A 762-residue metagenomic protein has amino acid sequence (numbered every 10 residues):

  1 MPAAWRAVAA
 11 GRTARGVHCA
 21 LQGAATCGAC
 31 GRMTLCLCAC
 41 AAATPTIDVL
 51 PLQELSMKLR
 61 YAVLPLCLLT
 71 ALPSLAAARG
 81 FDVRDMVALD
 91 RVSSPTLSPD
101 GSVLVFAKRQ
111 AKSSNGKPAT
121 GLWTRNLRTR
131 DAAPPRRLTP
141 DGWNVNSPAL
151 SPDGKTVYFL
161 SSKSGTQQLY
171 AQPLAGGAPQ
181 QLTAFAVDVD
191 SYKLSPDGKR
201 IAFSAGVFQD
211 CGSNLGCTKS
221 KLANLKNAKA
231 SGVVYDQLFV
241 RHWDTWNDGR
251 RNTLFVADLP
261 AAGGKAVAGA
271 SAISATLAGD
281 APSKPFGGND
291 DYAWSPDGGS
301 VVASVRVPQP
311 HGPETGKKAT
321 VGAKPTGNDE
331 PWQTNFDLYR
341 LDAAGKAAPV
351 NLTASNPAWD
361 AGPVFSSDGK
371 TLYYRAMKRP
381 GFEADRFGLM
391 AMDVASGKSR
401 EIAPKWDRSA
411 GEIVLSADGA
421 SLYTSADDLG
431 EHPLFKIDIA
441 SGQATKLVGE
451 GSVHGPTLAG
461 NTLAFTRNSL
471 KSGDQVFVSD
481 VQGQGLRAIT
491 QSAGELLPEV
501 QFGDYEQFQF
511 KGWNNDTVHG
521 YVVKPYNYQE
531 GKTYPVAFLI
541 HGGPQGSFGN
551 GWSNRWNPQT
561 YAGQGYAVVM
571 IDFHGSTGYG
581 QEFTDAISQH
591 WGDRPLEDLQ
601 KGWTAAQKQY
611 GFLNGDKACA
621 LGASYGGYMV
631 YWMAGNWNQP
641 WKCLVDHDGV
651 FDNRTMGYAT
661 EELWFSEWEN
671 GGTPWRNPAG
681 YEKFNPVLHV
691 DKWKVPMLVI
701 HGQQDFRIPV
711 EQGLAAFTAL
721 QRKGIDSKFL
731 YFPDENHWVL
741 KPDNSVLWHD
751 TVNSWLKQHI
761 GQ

Functional and structural regions predicted by a protein language model:
T96, A202-S204, N227, S231-D236 (+8 more regions): Non-catalytic accessory segments flanking enzyme active sites
P99-D100, P152-D153, P196-D197, P296-D297 (+3 more regions): Residue-level detector of Asp-centered blade-edge/turn motifs that repeat once per structural unit in beta-propeller
G101-L104, G154-V157, I201, V301 (+3 more regions): Hydrophobic beta-strand positions that form the internal "hydrophobic ladder" of WD40/Gbeta-like beta-propeller blades
K108-G121, T139-N146, Y158-Y170, A184-D190 (+10 more regions): A flexible loop/linker signature enriched in serine peptidases of the S9 family
L127-R130, P173-G177, L259-A262, D342-K346 (+3 more regions): Short loop/turn segments that connect beta-strands within beta-propeller blades
K532-G542: Short beta-strand element of the alpha/beta-hydrolase
N557, A562-G563, M570-Q762: Active-site-proximal cap/loop segments of hydrolase catalytic domains
